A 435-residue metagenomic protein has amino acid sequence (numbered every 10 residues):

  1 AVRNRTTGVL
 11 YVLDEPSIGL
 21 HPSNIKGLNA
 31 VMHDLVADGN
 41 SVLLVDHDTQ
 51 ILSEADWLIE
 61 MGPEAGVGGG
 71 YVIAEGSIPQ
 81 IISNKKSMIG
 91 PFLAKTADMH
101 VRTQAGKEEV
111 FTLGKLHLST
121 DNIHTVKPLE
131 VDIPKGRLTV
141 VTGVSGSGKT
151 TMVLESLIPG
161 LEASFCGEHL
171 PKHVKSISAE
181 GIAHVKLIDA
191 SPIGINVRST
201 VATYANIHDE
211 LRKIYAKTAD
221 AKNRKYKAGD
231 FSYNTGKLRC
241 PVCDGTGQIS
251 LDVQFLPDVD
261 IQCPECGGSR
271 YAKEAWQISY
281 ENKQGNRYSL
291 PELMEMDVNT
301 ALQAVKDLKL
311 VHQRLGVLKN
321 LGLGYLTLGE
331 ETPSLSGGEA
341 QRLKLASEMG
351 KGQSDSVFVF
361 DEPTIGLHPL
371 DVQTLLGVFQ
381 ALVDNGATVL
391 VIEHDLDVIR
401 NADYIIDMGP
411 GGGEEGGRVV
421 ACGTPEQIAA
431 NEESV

Functional and structural regions predicted by a protein language model:
A1-V435: Conserved phosphate-binding elements of NTP-dependent enzyme cores
